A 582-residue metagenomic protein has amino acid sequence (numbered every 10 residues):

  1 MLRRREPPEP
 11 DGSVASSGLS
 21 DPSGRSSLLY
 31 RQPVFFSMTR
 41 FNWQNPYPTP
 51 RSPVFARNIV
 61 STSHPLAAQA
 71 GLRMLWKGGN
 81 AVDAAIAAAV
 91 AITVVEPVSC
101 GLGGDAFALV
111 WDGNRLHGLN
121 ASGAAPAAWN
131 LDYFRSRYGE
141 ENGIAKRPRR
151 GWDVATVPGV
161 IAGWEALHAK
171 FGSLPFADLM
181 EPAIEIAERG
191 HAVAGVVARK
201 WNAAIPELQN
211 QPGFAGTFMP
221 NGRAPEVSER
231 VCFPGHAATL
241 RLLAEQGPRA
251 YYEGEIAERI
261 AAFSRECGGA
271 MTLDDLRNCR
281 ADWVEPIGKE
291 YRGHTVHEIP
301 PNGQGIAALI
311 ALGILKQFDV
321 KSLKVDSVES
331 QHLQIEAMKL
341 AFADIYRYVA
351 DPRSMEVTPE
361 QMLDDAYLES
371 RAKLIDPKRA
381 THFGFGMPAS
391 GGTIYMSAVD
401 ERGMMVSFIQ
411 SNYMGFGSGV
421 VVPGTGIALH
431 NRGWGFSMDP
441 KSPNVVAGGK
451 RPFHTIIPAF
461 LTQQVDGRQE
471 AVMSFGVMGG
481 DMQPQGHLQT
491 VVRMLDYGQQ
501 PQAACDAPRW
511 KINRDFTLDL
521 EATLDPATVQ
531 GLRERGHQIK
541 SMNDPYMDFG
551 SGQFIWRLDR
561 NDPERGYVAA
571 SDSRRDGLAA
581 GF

Functional and structural regions predicted by a protein language model:
F35-Q69, R73, A81-E253, A257-G303 (+3 more regions): Noncatalytic scaffold domains of N-terminal-nucleophile
V94-W111, R115-N120, A270-T272, M404-Q469 (+3 more regions): Active-site rim segments in enzyme catalytic domains, especially the processed small/beta chain of N-terminal
W283, S390-T393, H454-I456: Short, small/polar residue-rich loop motifs at catalytic or cofactor-binding pockets
Q317-N412, T425, R432, N543: Internal maturation/activation junctions in enzymes
K450, H487, D496-Y546: Extended C-terminal subregions enriched in glycine
